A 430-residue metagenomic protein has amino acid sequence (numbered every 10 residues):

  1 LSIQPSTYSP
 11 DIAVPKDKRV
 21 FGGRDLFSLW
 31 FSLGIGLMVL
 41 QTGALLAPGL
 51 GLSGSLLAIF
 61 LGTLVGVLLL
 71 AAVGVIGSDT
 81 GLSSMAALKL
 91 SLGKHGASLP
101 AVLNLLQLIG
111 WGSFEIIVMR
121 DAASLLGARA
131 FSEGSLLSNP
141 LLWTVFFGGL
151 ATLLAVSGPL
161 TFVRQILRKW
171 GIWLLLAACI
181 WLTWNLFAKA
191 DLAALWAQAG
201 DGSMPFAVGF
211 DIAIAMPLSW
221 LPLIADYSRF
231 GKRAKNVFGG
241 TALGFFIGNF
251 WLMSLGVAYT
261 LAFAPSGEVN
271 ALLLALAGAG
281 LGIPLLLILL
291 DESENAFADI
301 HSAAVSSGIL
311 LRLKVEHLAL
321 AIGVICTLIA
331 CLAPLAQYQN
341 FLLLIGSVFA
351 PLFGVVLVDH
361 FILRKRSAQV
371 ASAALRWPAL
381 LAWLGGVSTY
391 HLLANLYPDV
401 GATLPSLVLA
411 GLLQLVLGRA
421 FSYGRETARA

Functional and structural regions predicted by a protein language model:
L1-L56, M204-F210, R229-N236, A420-A430: Membrane-interface "cap" regions at the ends of multi-pass membrane proteins
G23, F27-V39, T183-A190, Q198-Y259 (+2 more regions): Hydrophobic, membrane-embedded alpha-helices of multi-pass small-molecule transporters
A47-G49, V75, L99, D121 (+5 more regions): Membrane-water interface regions at transmembrane-helix termini and the short interhelical loops of multi-pass membrane
I59-L92, V102-I116, G418-T427: Juxtamembrane transmembrane-helix boundary signature
A101, R129-G158, W173-T183, P205-P222 (+4 more regions): Transmembrane alpha-helical segments of multi-pass small-molecule transport proteins
R120-S124, A155, W173-A199, G209 (+3 more regions): Hydrophobic alpha-helical segments and their helix-loop junctions in multi-pass secondary transporters
L142-N185, F238-F245, L342-G354, L404-L412: Membrane-interface loop-to-helix entry segments
F353-V416, A420-A430: C-terminal membrane-solvent junction of multi-pass transporters and transport-like membrane proteins
